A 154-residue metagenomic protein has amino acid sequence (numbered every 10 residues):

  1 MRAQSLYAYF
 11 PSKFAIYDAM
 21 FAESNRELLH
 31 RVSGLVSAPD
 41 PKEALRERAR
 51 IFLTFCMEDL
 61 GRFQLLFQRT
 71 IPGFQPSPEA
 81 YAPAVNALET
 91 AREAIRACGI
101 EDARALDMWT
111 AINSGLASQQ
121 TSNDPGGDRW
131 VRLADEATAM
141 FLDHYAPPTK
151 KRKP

Functional and structural regions predicted by a protein language model:
M1-A15: Helix-turn-helix
F10, Q68-P72, A111, G115: Short helix-capping/turn signature of helix-turn-helix
A15-L35, E47-T54, L65, R69 (+3 more regions): Alpha-helical structural segments
R26-H30, G73-G99, A103-M108, R132-L142: Amphipathic alpha-helical packing segments from all-alpha helical-bundle domains
E27-A38, I112-Q119: Solvent-exposed, amphipathic alpha-helical segments
K42-M57, G61, D107, V131 (+1 more regions): Amphipathic alpha-helical segments that line or abut small-molecule/effector binding pockets and mediate allosteric
T54, E58-E93, T121-G127: Short secondary-structure transition hinges
T110-D128, L142-K150: Amphipathic C-terminal alpha-helical segment
